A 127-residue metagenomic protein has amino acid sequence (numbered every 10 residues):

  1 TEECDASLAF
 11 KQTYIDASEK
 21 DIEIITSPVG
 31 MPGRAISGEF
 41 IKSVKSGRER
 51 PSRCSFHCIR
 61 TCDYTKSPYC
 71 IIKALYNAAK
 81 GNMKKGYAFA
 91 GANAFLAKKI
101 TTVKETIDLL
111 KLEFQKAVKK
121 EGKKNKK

Functional and structural regions predicted by a protein language model:
T1-K127: Conserved active-site-proximal phosphate/metal-binding subdomains
